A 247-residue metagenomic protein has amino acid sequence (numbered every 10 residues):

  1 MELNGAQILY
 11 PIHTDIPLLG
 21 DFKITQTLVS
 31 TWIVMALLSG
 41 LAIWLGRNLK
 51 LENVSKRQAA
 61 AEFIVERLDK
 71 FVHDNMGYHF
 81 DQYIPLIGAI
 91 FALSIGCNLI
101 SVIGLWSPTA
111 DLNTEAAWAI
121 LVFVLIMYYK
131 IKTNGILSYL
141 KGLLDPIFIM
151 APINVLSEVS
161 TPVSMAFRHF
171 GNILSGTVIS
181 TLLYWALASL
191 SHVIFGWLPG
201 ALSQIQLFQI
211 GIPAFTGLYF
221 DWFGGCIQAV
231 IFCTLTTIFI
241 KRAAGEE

Functional and structural regions predicted by a protein language model:
M1-E247: Selective transmembrane helix interface/packing segments
